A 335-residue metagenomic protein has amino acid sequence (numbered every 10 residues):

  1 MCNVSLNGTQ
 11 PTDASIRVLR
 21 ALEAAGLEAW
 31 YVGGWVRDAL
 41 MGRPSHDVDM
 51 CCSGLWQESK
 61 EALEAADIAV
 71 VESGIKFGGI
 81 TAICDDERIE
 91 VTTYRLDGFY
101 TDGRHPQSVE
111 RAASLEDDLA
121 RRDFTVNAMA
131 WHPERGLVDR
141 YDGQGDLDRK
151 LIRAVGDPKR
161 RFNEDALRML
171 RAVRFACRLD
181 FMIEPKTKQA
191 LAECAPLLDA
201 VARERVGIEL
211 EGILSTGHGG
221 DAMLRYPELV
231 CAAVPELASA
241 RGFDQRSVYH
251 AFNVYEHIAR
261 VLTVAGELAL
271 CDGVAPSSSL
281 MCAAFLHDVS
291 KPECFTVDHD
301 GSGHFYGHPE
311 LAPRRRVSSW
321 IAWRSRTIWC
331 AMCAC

Functional and structural regions predicted by a protein language model:
M1-C335: Catalytic cores of the polymerase beta-like nucleotidyltransferase superfamily and closely associated nucleotide
